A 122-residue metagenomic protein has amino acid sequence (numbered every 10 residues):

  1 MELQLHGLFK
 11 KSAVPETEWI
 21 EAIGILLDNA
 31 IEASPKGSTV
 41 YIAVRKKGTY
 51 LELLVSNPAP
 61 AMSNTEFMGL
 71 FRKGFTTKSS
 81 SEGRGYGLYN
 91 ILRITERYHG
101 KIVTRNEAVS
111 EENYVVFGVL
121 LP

Functional and structural regions predicted by a protein language model:
L3-A22: Conserved short strand/loop->alpha-helix "switch" segment adjacent to the catalytic nucleotide/phosphoryl-transfer site
E16-G37: Conserved ATP-binding N-box helix of the HATPase_c
A30, S56-A61: Glycine-rich acidic phosphate-binding loop
G37-T49: Short beta-strand/loop element within the Bergerat-fold HATPase_c
M62-G74: Short conserved segment of the HATPase_c
H99-V109: Glycine-rich ATP-binding loops of the HATPase_c
